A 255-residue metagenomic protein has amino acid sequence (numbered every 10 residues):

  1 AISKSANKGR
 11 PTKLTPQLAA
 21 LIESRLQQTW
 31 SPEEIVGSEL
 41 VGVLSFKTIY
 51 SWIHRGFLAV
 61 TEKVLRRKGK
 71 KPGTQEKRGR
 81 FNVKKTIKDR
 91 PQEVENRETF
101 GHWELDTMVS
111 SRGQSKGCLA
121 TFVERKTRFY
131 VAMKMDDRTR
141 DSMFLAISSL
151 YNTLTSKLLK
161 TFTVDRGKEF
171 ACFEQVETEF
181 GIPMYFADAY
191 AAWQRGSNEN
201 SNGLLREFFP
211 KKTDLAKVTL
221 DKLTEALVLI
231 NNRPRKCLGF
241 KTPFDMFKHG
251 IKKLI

Functional and structural regions predicted by a protein language model:
A1, L44-R97: Basic, flexible linker segments flanking DNA-binding modules in nucleic acid-interacting mobile-element proteins
A1-R25, S38: Short, basic alpha-helical/linker "hinge" immediately adjacent to a nucleic-acid-recognition surface
P16-A20, S24-Q28, E177-M184, D188-I255: Charged alpha-helix within mobile-element recombinases
I22, I35, I49, D106 (+7 more regions): Mobile genetic element proteins and their domesticated derivatives, centered on retroelements and DNA transposons
F100-S111: Two-metal-ion RNase H-like nuclease active-site motif
M108, Q114-V131: Short conserved beta-strand segments at catalytic cores or DNA/RNA-binding microdomains of nucleic-acid binding
S111, S115, A132-S156: Active-site beta-loop-alpha junctions of metal-dependent nucleic acid enzymes, especially the RNase H-like/DDE
K157-F170, Y190: Acidic/histidine-rich, metal-coordinating catalytic segments
